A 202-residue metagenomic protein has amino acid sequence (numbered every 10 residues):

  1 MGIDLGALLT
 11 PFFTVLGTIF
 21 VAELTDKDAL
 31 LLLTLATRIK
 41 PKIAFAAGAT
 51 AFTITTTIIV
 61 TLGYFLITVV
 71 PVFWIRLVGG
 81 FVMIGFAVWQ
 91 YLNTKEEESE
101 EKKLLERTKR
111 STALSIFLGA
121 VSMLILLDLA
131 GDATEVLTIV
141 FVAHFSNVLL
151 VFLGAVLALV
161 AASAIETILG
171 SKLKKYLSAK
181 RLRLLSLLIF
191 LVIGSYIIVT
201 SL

Functional and structural regions predicted by a protein language model:
G2-L5, A87-I125, Y176, K180: Alpha-helical multi-pass membrane helix bundles of inner-membrane/thylakoid proteins, especially permease cores
G2-P71, L137-V156: Juxtamembrane transmembrane-helix termini in multi-pass membrane transport proteins
F20, I58, W89, A130 (+3 more regions): Residues within alpha-helical transmembrane segments of multi-pass membrane proteins, especially transporters, ion
K40-L104, I168-Y176, L184-L188, I198: Membrane helix-loop-helix hairpins that form the core translocation module of multi-pass transporters
A47-I54, T112-D128, R183-S186: Select subsegments of transmembrane alpha-helices in polytopic membrane proteins, especially boundary-proximal
I125, G131-V136, H144: Alpha-helical transmembrane segments of helical membrane proteins, especially in multi-pass transport, channel
G194-L202: Juxtamembrane boundary at the C-terminal end of a transmembrane helix
